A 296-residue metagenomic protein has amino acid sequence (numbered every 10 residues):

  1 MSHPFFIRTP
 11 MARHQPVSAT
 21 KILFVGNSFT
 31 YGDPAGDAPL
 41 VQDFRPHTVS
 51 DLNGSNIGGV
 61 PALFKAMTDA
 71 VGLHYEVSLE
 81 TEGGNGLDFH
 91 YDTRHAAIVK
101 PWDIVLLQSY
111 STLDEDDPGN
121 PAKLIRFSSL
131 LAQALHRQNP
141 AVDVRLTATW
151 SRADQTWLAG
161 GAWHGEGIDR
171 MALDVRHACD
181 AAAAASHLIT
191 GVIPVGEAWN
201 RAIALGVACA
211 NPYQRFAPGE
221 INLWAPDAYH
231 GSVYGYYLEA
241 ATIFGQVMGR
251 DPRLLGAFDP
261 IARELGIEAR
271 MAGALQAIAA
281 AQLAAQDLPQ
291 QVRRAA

Functional and structural regions predicted by a protein language model:
S2-N53: N-terminal module-boundary/linker segments of secreted carbohydrate-active enzymes
S2-P10, P16-S18, P212-A296: Conserved catalytic region of serine esterases and O-acyltransferases that act on ester linkages in lipids
F24, S55, G59-A66, K123-L130 (+7 more regions): Extracytoplasmic/secreted proteins, especially bacterial periplasmic and envelope-associated proteins
S28-G32, L63-H74, Q108, A134-Q138 (+3 more regions): Structured segments of extracytoplasmic/periplasmic soluble domains in secreted or envelope-associated proteins
G32, A38-H136, A285: Conserved SGNH/GDSL esterase-like catalytic core that processes O-acyl groups on lipids and polysaccharides
Y75-G84, I193-A198, A257-P260: Acidic carboxylate-rich catalytic motifs and surrounding loops in phosphoryl-/glycosyl-chemistry enzymes
A96-V233, G245, L254-L255: Alpha-helical cap/lid subdomain in secreted, periplasmic, or secretory-pathway luminal O-acyl-processing enzymes
